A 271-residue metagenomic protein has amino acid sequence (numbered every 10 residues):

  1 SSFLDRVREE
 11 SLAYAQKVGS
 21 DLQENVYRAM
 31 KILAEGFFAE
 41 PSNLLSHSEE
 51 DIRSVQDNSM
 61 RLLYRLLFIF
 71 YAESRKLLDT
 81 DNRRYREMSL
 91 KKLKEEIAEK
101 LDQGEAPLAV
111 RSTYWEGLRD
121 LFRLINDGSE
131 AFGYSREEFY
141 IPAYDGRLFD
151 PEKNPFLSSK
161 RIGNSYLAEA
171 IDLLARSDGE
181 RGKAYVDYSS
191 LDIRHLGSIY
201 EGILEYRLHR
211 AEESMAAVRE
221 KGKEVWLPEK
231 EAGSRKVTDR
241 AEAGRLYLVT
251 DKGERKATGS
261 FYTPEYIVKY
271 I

Functional and structural regions predicted by a protein language model:
S1-Y270: Preference for the N-terminal adenyl/adenosyl cofactor-binding alpha/beta module
